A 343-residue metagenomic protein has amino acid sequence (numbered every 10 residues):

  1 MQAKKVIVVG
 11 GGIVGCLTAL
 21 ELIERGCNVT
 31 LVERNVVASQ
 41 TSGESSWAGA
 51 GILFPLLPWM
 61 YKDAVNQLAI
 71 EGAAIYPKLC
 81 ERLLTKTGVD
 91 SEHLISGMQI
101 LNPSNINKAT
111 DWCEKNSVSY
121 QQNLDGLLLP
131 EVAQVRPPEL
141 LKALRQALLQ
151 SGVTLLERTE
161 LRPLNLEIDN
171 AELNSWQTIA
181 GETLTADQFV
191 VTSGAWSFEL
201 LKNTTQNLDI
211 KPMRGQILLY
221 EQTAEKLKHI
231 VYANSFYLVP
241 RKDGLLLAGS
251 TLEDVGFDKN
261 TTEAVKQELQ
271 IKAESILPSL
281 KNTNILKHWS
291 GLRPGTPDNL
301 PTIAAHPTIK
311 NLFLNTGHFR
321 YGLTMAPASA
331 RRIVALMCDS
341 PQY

Functional and structural regions predicted by a protein language model:
K4-L31: N-terminal Rossmann-like FAD-binding beta1-loop-alpha1 element of flavoenzymes
I7-V9, V32, L184-W196, A330: Short hydrophobic core segments
L17-R25, R34, G51-L53, S91-L94 (+1 more regions): Active-site substrate-recognition segment that forms the wall of the catalytic cavity or substrate channel
I23-A48: Glycine-rich FAD pyrophosphate-binding loop
A50-L129, A273: Dinucleotide-binding Rossmann-like beta1-alpha1 core, especially the glycine-rich loop that anchors the ADP
Q67-I70, I106, L127-Q146, N260-V265 (+1 more regions): Short beta-strand to alpha-helix junction loop
V89-Q99, C113-S151, R158, N174 (+3 more regions): Helix-loop-beta segment of a Rossmann-like dinucleotide-binding subdomain
L156-N174: A conserved short coil-to-beta-strand element within the FAD-binding core of flavoproteins
